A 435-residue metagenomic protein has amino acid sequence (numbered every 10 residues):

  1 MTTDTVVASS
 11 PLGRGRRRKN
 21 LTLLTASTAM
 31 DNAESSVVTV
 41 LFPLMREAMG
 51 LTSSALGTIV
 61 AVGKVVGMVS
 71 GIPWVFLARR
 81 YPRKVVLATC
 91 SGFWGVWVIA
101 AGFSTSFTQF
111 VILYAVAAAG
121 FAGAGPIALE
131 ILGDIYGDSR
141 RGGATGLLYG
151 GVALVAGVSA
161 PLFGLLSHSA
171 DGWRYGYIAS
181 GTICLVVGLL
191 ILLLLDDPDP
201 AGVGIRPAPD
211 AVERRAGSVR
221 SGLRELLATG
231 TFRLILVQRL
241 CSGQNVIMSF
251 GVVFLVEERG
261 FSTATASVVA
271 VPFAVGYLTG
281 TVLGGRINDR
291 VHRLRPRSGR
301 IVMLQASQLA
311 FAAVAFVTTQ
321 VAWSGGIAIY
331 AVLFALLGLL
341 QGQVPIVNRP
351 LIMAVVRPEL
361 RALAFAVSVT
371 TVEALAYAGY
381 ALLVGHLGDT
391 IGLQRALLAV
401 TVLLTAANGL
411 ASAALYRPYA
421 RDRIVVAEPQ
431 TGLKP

Functional and structural regions predicted by a protein language model:
T5-G15, D199-I235, G432-K434: Juxtamembrane intracellular "pre-TM" segments in multi-pass secondary transporters
V38-T39, T229-V271, Y277, T281 (+2 more regions): Extracytoplasmic gate region of multi-pass secondary transporters
G50, P82, F103-Q109, V321: Helix-breaking motifs and short loop linkers at transmembrane-helix boundaries and internal kinks in secondary membrane
V69-T105: Conserved MFS/SLC helix-loop-helix module at the cytosolic interface between two early adjacent transmembrane helices
V85-I99, S298-F316: Structural signature of the two symmetry-related core transmembrane helices
L113-V152: Cytoplasmic helix-loop-helix junction between adjacent transmembrane helices in 12-TM secondary transporters
L148-D196: Helix-loop-helix hairpin linking two adjacent transmembrane segments in secondary transporters
I301-N348: C-terminal transmembrane helical hairpin of 12-TM major facilitator-type secondary transporters
